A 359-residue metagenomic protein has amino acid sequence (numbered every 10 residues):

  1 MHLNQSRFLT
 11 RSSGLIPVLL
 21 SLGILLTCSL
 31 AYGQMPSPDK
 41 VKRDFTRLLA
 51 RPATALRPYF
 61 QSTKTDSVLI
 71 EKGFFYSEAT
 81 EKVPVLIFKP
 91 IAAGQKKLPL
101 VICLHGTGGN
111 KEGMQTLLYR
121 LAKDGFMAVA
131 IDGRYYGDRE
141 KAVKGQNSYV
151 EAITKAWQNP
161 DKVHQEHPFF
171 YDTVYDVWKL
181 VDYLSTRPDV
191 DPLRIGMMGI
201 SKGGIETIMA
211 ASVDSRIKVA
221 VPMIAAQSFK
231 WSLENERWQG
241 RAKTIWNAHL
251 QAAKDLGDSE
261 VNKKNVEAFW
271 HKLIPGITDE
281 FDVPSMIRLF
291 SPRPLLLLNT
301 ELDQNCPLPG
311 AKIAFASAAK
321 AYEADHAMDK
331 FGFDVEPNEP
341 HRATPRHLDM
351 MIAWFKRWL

Functional and structural regions predicted by a protein language model:
A50-Q95: N-terminal cap/lid segment of alpha/beta-hydrolase-fold proteins
A79, L104-G109: Active-site glycine-rich loops that stabilize anionic/oxyanionic intermediates across multiple enzyme folds
V85, K96-G106: Short beta-strand element of the alpha/beta-hydrolase
K96, T107-Y175, F229-E236: Cap/lid segment of the alpha/beta-hydrolase catalytic domain
W178-T244, T278: Primarily recognizes the serine-hydrolase "nucleophile elbow" in alpha/beta-hydrolase and SGNH/GDSL folds
V219-M286, P307, A311-F315, E323-M328: Mobile cap/lid helix-loop segments that gate and shape the active-site cleft of serine hydrolases
L297-N299: Short beta-strand/loop motif that positions the catalytic acidic residue of the alpha/beta-hydrolase fold
F315-L359: C-terminal catalytic histidine-bearing segment of alpha/beta-hydrolase fold enzymes
